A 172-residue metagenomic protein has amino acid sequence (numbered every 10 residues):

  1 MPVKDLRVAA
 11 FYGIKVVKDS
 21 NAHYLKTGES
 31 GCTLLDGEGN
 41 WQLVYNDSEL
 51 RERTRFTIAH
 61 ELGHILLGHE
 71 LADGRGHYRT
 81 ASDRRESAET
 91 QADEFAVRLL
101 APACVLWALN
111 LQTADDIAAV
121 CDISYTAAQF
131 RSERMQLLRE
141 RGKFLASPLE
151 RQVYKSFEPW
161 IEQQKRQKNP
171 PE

Functional and structural regions predicted by a protein language model:
M1-E172: Active-site hotspot residues in diverse enzymes, especially metal/ion-binding acidic/histidine motifs
